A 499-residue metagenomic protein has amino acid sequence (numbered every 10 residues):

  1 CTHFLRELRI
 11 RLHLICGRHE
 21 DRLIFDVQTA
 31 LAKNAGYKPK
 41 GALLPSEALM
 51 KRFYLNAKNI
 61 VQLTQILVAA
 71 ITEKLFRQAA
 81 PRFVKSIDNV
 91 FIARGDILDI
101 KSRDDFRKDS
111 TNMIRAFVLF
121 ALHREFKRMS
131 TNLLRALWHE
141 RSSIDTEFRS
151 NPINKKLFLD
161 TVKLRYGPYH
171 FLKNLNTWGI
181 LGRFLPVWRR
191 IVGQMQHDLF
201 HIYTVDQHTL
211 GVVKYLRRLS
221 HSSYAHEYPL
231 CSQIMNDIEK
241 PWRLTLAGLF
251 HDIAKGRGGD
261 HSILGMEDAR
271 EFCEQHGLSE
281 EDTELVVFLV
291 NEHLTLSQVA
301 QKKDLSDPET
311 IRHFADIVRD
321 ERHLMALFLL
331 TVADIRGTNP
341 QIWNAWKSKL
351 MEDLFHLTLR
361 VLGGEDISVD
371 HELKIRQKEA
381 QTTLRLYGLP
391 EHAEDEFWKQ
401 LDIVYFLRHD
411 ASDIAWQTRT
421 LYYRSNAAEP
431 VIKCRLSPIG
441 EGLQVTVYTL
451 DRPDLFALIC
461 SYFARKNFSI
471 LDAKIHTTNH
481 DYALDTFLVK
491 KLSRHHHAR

Functional and structural regions predicted by a protein language model:
C1-E7, L14-G17, K33, K38 (+2 more regions): Divalent metal-dependent catalytic cores for phosphoryl transfer on phosphate-bearing substrates
C1-H201, R270, R494: Non-catalytic interface/linker regions that flank or bridge core catalytic/transmembrane domains
T2, F25, Y54, R107-T111 (+20 more regions): Conserved structured core elements
F4-L5, Y37, L44, L49-D99 (+3 more regions): Regulatory modules associated with amino-acid/nitrogen control
C16-G17, S110, R124-R128, R183-L185 (+6 more regions): Short helix/loop capping segments that flank catalytic or ligand/cofactor-binding pockets
F83-I100, K108, T177-H197, Y203-G248 (+2 more regions): Active-site-adjacent "gating/activation" loops or surface patches in catalytic cores
I144-K155, V162, R217, S223 (+4 more regions): Conserved catalytic alpha/beta cores of large enzymes that bind or transform nucleotide phosphates and polynucleotides
Q194-D198, H221-D237, R270-E271, P308-A315 (+1 more regions): Flexible, glycine/threonine-enriched loop-and-boundary segments that flank and lead into catalytic domains of large
